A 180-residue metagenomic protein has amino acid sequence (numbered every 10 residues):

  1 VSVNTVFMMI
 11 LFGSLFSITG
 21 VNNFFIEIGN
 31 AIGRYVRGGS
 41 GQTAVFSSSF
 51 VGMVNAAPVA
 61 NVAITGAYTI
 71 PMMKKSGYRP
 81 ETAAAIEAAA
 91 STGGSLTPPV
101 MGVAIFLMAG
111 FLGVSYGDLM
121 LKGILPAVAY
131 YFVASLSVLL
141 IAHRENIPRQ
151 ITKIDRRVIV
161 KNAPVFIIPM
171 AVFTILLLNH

Functional and structural regions predicted by a protein language model:
V1-I18, Y35, M53: Membrane-interface helix-loop-helix modules in multi-pass membrane proteins
V1-L11, E27-I28, A171-H180: Hydrophobic transmembrane alpha-helices of multi-pass solute/ion transporters
V3, G41-T43, M120, I167: Hydrophobic alpha-helical transmembrane segments
I18-N22, A57-A60, L107, F111-V114 (+1 more regions): Transmembrane helix-loop junctions in multipass membrane proteins, especially transporters and channels
E27-G94, A104-I105: Hydrophobic transmembrane alpha-helices that form the pore/transport pathway of multi-pass ion and small-solute
S49-F50, T92, L107-F111, M170 (+1 more regions): Alpha-helical transmembrane segments of multipass membrane proteins
P80, S91-T92, G102-Y131, V138 (+1 more regions): Helix-loop-helix hairpins in multi-pass membrane proteins, especially solute transporters
L121-H180: Long, contiguous bundles of hydrophobic transmembrane helices that form the permeation core of multi-pass
